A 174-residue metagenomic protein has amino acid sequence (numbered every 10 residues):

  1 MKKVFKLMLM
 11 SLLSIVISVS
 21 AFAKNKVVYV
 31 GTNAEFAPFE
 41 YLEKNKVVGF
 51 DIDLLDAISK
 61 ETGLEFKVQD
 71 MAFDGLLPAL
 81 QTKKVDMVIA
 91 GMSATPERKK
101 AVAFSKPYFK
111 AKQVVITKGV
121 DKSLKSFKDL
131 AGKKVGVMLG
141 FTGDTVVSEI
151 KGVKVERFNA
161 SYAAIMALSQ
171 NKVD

Functional and structural regions predicted by a protein language model:
L9-S18: Bacterial N-terminal signal peptides
N25-M92: Extracytoplasmic small-molecule ligand-binding "clamshell" domains of the periplasmic binding protein/Venus flytrap
Y41-L42, L55-L64, F127-K128, G140-S161 (+1 more regions): Ligand-binding cleft/hinge of the Venus flytrap
F50, V102-V115, A131: Short Pro/Gly-enriched coil loops immediately N-terminal to beta-strands
I52, K67-P78, K122, T142 (+1 more regions): Short helix-initiation/N-cap motifs at beta->coil->alpha
D74-M87, A101-A103, K128-D129, E149-I150 (+1 more regions): Short helices/loops that flank or line small-molecule/ion binding pockets
P96-P107, G152: Ligand-binding "clamshell"
K118-K134: Flexible hinge/capping segments at coil-to-helix
